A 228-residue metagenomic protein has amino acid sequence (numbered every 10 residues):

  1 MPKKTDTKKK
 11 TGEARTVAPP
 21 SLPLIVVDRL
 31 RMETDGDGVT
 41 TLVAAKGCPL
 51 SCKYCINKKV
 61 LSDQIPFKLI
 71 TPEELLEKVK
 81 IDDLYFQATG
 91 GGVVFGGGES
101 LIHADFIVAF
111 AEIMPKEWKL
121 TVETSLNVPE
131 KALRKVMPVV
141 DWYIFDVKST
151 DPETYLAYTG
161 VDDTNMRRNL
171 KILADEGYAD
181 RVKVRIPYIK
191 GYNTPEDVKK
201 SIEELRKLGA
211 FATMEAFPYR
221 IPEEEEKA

Functional and structural regions predicted by a protein language model:
M1-F67, I81-Q87: N-terminal [4Fe-4S]-dependent radical SAM core
V27, A45, K58, P72 (+3 more regions): Fold-independent oxyanion-binding glycine-rich loops and adjacent beta-strand/coil segments at enzyme active sites
G36-G38, E225-A228: Short aromatic-enriched loop/helix-cap "lid" or pocket-rim segments at secondary-structure transitions that line
P66-E77: Short cysteine/histidine-rich metal-coordination sites, predominantly Zn2+-binding motifs
L76, K80-Y85, T89-G92, G96-K227: Conserved AdoMet/S-adenosylmethionine-binding subsite of the radical SAM
